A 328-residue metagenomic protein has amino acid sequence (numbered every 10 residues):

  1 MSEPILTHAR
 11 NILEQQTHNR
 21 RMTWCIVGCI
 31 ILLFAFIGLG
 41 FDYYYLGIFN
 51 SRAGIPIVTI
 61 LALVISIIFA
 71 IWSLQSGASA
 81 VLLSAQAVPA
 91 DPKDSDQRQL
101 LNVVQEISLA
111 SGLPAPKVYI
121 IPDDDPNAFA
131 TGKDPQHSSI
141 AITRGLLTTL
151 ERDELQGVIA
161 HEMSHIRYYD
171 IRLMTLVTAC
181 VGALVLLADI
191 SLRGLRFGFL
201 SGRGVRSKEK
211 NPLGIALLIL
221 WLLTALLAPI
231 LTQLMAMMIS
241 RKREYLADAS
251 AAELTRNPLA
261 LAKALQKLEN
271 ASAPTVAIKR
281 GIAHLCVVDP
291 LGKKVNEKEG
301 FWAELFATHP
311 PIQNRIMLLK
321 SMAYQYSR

Functional and structural regions predicted by a protein language model:
M1-F129, V177-M237, R241, Y245 (+3 more regions): Hydrophobic or amphipathic, alpha-helical segments that drive membrane association/targeting
S2-E14, A249-K267, A271, A277-R328: C-terminal capping/extension segments of zinc metalloprotease domains
A78, V104, I142, G157-H165 (+2 more regions): Active-site recognition of the HExxH zinc-binding catalytic motif
P89-P92, R144-G157: Short pre-active-site segment immediately N-terminal to the catalytic Zn-binding motif
P114-P116, Q136-S138, G281-A283: Envelope-exposed proteins and targeting segments
Y119, A141, C286-V287: Soluble periplasmic/extracytoplasmic beta-strand elements of cell-envelope proteins
E154, E162, F199-R203: Hydrophobic transmembrane alpha-helix segments characteristic of membrane transport and insertion machinery
M163-A179, L259: Catalytic Zn2+-binding segment of zinc metalloproteases
